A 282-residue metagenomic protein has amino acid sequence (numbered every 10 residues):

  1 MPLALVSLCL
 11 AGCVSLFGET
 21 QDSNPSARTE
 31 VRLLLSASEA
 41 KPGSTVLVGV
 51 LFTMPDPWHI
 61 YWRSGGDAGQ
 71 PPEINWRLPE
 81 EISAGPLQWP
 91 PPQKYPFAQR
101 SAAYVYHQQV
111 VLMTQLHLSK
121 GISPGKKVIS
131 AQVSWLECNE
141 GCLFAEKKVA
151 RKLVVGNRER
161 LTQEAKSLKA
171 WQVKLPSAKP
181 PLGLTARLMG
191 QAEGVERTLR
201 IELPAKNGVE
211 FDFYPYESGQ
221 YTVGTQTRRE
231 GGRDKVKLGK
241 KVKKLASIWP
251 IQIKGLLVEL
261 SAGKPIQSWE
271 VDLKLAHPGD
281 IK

Functional and structural regions predicted by a protein language model:
P2-C13: Bacterial N-terminal signal peptides
L16-K282: Extracellular/lumen-exposed scaffold segments
